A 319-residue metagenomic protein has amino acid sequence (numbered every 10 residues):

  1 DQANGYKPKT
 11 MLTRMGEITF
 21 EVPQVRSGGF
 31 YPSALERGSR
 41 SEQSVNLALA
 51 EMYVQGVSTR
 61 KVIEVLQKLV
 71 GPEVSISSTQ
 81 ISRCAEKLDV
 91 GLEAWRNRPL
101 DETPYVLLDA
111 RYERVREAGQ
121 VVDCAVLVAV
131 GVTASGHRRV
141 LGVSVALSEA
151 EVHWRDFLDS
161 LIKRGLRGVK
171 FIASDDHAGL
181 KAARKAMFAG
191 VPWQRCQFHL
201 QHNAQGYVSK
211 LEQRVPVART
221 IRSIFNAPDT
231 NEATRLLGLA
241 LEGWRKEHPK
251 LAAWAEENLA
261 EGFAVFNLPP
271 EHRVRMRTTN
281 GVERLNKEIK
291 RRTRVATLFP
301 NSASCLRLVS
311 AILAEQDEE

Functional and structural regions predicted by a protein language model:
A3-Y6, T10, R14, E21-R26 (+7 more regions): RNase H-like nuclease fold core
E42-N46, V217, A233: N-terminal alpha-helical segment
S44-G56: Short, amphipathic alpha-helical "recognition" segments used to contact nucleic acids or chromatin
R60-E73: DNA-recognition alpha helix
L66-L69, A85, I289: Residues that mediate protein self-association or partner binding, especially in amphipathic alpha-helical
K185, A189-Y207: Inter-helix linker motif
H202-D229: Conserved phosphate-handling catalytic cores of large alpha/beta enzymes
S223-E319: Acidic/histidine-rich catalytic cores and adjacent linkers of DNA breakage/strand-transfer/modification proteins
